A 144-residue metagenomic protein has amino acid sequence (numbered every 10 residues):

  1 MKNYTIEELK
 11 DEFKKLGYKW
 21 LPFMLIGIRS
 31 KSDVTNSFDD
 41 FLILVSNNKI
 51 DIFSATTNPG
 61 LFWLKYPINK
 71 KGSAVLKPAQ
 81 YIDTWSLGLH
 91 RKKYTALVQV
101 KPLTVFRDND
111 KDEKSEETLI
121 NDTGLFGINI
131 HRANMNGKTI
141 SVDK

Functional and structural regions predicted by a protein language model:
M1-V142: Cell wall/extracellular polymer interaction/catalysis modules
